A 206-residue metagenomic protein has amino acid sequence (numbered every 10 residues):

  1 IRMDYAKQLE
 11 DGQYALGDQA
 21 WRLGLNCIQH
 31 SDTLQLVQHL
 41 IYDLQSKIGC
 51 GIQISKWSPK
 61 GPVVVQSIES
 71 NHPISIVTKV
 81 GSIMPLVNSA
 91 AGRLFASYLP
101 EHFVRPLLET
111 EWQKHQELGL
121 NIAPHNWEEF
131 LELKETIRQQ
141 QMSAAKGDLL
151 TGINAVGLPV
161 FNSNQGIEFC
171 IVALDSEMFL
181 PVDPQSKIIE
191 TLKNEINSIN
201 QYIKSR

Functional and structural regions predicted by a protein language model:
I1, W57, F161-S163: Short, acidic, Ser/Thr-enriched surface-loop or helix-capping motifs
I1-L34, Y42, N197, Q201-S205: N-terminal helix-turn-helix
A6-K7, I54-S55, V160: A structural signal for short hydrophobic beta-strand segments in well-ordered beta-sheet cores
D11, I52, I83, A155-G157: Short loop/turn microsegments at loop-to-beta-strand junctions
R22-P73, Y98-E101, T110: All-alpha effector-binding/dimerization core of bacterial HTH-type transcriptional repressors
I74-L149: Short, solvent-exposed recognition segments
G92, A96, P100, K193-N200 (+1 more regions): Short amphipathic alpha-helical signal-transduction/dimerization elements
I122-N197: Extended hydrophobic
